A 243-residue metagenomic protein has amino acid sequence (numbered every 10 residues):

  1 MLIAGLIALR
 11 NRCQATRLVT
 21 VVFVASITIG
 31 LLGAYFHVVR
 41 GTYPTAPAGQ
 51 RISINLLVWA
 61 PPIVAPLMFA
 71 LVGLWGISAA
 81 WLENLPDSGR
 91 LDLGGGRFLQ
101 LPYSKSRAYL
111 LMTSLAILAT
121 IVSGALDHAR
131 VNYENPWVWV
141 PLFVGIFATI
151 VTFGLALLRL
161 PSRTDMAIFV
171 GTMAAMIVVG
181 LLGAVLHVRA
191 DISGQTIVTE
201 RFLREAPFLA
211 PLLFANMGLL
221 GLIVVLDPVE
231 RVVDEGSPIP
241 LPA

Functional and structural regions predicted by a protein language model:
M1, V58-P62, K105-S106, D127-F147 (+1 more regions): Transmembrane alpha-helix entry/boundary detector in multi-pass membrane proteins
M1-A4, P62-E83, F143-G154, F208-D227: Hydrophobic cores of alpha-helical transmembrane segments in multi-pass inner/ER membrane proteins, independent
M1-I7, V24-A34, S114-L115, A119 (+2 more regions): Core segments of alpha-helical transmembrane spans in multipass integral membrane proteins
R10-L18, R97-Y103, L158-M166: Membrane-interface helix-boundary motifs at transmembrane edges
L18-G33, Q100-A116, A167-L182, A243: Transmembrane alpha-helical segments of multi-pass membrane proteins
T28-P44, A79, G124, A175-D191: C-terminal TM-helix exit segments that contain a strictly Trp-centered aromatic cap at the helix terminus
F36-W59, L186-F208: Interfacial non-cytosolic loop connecting adjacent transmembrane helices
E83-A108, D234-A243: Membrane-interfacial, low-structure loops and terminal tails that flank and connect transmembrane helices in multi-pass
